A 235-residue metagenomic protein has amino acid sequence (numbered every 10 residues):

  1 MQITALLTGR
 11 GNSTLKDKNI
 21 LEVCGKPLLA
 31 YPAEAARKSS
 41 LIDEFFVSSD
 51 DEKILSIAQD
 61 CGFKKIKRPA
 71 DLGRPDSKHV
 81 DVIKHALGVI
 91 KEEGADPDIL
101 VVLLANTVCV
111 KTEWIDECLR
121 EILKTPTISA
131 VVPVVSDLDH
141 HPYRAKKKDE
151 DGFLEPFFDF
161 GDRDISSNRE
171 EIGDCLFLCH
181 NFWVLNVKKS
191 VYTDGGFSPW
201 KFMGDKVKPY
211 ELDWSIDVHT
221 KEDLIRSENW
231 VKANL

Functional and structural regions predicted by a protein language model:
M1-K16: N-terminal nucleotide-binding beta1-loop-alpha1 segment
L21-E22, V47, V102: Conserved SAM-binding loop
L28-E44: A short, N-terminal amphipathic alpha-helix
I42, A95-P97, T127-I128: Short, high-confidence coil segments that cap the C-terminus of an alpha-helix and link into the following beta-strand
F45-S49, P133: Short internal beta-strands
E52-V101, C109-E117: Short phosphate-binding loop-to-helix
D81, V108-W200, K208-E211: Conserved core of the sugar-phosphate nucleotidyltransferase
G195-I216, K221-I225, N229-L235: Catalytic donor-sugar/metal-binding loop of nucleotide-sugar-dependent glycosyltransferases
